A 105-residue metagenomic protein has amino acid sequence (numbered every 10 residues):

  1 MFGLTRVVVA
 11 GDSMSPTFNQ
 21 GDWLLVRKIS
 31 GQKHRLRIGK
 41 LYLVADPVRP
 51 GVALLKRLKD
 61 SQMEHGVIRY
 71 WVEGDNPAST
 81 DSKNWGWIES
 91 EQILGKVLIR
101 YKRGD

Functional and structural regions predicted by a protein language model:
M1-D105: Extended hydrophobic leader/signal-anchor segments used for secretion and membrane insertion
